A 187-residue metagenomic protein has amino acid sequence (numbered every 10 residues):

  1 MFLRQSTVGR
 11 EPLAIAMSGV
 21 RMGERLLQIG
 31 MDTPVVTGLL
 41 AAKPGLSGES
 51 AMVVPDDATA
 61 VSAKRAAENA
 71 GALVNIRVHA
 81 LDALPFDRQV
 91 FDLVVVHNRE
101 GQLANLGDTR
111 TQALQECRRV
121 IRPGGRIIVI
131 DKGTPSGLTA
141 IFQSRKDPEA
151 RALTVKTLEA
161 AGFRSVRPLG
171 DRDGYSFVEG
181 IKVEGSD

Functional and structural regions predicted by a protein language model:
Q5-E24, V35, L39: Conserved alpha-helix/loop element of class I SAM-dependent methyltransferases that forms part of the SAM/SAH-binding
R21, L81-V95: A short acidic, Gly/Pro-enriched loop at the edge of an enzyme's catalytic core that lines a small-molecule cofactor
L27, D32-A83: Class I SAM-dependent methyltransferase SAM/SAH-binding core
A42, T109-P123: A short glycine-rich, Lys/Arg-flanked "PGG" loop and its adjoining helix->strand segment in the class I
D92-T109: A short SAM/SAH-binding and catalytic strip from SAM-dependent methyltransferases
G124-D131: Conserved beta-strand signature within the Rossmann-like core of class I S-adenosyl-L-methionine
T139-F163: Conserved Class I S-adenosyl-L-methionine
A161-D187: Core SAM-dependent methyltransferase catalytic element
